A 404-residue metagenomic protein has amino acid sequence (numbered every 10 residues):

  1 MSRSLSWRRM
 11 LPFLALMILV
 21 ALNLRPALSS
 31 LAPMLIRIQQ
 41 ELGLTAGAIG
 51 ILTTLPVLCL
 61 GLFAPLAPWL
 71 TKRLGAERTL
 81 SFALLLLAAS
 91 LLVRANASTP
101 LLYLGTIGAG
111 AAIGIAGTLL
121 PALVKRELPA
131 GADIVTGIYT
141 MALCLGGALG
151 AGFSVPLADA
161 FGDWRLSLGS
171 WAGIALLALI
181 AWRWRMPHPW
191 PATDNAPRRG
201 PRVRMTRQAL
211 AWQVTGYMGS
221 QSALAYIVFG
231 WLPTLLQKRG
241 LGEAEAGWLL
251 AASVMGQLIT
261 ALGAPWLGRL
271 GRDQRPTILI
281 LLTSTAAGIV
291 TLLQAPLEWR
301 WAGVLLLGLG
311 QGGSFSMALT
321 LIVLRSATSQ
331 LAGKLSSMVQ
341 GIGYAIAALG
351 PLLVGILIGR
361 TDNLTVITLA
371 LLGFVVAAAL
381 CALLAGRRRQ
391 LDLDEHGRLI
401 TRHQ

Functional and structural regions predicted by a protein language model:
A32, A209-A252, G256-A261: Extracytoplasmic gate region of multi-pass secondary transporters
L62-P100: Conserved MFS/SLC helix-loop-helix module at the cytosolic interface between two early adjacent transmembrane helices
F63-G75, T260-D273, I358: Helix-to-loop junctions at the C-terminal end of transmembrane segments in multipass secondary transporters
T99, A130-G131, I138-P187: Helix-loop-helix hairpin linking two adjacent transmembrane segments in secondary transporters
I107-A142: Cytoplasmic helix-loop-helix junction between adjacent transmembrane helices in 12-TM secondary transporters
I115-L128, G313-A327: Intracellular juxtamembrane helix-capping segments at the cytosolic ends of symmetry-related transmembrane helices
Q274-A318: C-terminal transmembrane helical hairpin of 12-TM major facilitator-type secondary transporters
S329-L364, L371: A late C-terminal transmembrane helix in Major Facilitator Superfamily
